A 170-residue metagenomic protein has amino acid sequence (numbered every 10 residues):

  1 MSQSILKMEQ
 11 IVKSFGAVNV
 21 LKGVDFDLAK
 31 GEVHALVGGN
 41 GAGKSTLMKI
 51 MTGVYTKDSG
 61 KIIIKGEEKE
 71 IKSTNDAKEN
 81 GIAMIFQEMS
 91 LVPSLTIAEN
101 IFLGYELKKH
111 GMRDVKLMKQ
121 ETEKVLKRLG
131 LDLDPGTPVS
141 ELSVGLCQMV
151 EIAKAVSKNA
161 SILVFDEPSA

Functional and structural regions predicted by a protein language model:
M1-A170: Glycine-rich phosphate-binding loops of nucleotide-dependent enzymes
